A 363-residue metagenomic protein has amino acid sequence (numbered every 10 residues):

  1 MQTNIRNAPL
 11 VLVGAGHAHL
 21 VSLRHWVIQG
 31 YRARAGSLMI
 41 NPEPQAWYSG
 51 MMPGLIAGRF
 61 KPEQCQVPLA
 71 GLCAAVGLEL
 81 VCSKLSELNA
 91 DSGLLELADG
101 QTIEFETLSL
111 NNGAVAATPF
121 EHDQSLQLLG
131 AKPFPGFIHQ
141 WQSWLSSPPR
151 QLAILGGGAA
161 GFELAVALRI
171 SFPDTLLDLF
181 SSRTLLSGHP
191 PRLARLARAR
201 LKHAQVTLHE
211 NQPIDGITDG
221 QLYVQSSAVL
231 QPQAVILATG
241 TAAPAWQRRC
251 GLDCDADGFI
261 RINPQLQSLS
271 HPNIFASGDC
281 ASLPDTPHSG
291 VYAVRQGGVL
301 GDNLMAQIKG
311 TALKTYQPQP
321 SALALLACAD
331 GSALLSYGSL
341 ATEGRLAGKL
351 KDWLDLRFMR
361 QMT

Functional and structural regions predicted by a protein language model:
Q2-L78, L152, E163-P191: Beta1-alpha1 glycine-rich phosphate/pyrophosphate-binding loop at the start of Rossmann-like nucleotide-binding domains
Q2-V11, A75-Q151, I236: FAD-binding core/adjacent interface of flavoenzyme oxidoreductases
A18, G113-A116, T241-A243, G331: Short glycine-rich anion-binding loops that position phosphate/pyrophosphate groups of nucleotides and phosphorylated
S37-M39, L108, L177, V235 (+1 more regions): Hydrophobic/aromatic residues located in beta-strands of well-ordered beta-sheets within soluble catalytic
L80-E87, I103, P173-P264: A Rossmann-like FAD-binding core segment of flavoenzymes
L126-P148, V229-A234, A238-R295, D302: FAD-site-proximal beta/loop scaffold in flavoenzymes
C280-A329: A conserved FAD-binding loop/helix module that cradles the flavin
D330-T363: C-terminal auxiliary extensions adjacent to catalytic cores
